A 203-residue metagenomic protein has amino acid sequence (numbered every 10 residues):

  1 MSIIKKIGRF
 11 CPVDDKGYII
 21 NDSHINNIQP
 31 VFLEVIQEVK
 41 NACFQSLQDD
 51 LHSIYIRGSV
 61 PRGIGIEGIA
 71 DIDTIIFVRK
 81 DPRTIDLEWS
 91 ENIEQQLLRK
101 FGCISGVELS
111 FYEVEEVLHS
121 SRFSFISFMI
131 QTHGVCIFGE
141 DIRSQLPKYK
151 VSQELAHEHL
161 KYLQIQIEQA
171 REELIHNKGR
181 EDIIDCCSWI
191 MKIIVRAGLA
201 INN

Functional and structural regions predicted by a protein language model:
I3-V31, E91-S188: Conserved NTP/Mg2+-binding pocket subregion across the NTase superfamily
V31, V35-E38, I193: Charged catalytic carboxylate motif
V35-D49, I93-C103: Generic non-transmembrane alpha-helical segments
K40-I72, V78-P82: Active-site nucleotide-donor binding segment shared across nucleotidyl transfer reactions
D71, S90-E91: Amphipathic alpha-helical segments in well-structured domains
P82-E88: Short, conserved charged micro-motifs
G179-N203: Extended, basic/helix-rich recognition subdomains
